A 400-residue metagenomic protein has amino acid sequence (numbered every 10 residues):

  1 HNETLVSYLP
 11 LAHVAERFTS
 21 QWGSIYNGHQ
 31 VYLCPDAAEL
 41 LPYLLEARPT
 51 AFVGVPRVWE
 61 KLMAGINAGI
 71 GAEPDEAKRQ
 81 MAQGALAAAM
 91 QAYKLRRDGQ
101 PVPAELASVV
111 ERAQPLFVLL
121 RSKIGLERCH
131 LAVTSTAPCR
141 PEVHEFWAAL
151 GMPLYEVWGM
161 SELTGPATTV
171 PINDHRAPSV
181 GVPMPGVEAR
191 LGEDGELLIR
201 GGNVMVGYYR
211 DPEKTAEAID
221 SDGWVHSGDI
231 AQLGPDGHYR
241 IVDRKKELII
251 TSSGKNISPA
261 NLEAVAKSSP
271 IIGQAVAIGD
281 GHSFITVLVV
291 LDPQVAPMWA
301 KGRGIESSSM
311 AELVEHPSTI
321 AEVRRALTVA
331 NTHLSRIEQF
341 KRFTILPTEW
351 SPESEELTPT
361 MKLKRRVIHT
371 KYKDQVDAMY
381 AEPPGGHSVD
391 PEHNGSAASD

Functional and structural regions predicted by a protein language model:
H1-S7, L11-V118: Conserved AMP-binding/adenylation subdomain of ANL enzymes
Y32-C34, A104-E111, S122-S135, C139-G195 (+2 more regions): Conserved ATP-binding loop and adjacent catalytic segment of the adenylate-forming AMP-binding
M90-A132, P317-A330, L334: Alpha-helix-centered segments that form part of catalytic cores
P183-T251, S268, D390: Conserved ATP-binding/catalytic segment of the ANL
V204, H238-K267, A296-P317, I337-F340 (+2 more regions): Adenylate-forming
I230, S269-V295: C-terminal boundary motif of the adenylate-forming
Q274, R324-D400: Conserved C-terminal "lid"/linker of ANL adenylate-forming enzymes
